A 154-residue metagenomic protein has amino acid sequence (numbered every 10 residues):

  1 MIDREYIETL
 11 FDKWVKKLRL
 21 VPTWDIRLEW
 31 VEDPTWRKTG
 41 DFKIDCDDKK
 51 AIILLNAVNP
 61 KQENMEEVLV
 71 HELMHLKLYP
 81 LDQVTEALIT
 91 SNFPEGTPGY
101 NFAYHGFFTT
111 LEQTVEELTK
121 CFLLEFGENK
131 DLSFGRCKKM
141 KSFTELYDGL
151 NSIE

Functional and structural regions predicted by a protein language model:
I2-E63, P80-E154: Metalloprotease/metallohydrolase-associated module, dominated by Zn2+-dependent proteases
E67-P80: Active-site recognition of the HExxH zinc-binding catalytic motif
